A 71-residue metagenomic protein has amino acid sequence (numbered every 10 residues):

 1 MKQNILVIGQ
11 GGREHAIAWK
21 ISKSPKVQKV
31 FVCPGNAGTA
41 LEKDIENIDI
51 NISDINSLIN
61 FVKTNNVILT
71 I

Functional and structural regions predicted by a protein language model:
M1-I71: ATP-binding N-terminal substructure of ATP-dependent carboxylate-amine bond-forming enzymes
